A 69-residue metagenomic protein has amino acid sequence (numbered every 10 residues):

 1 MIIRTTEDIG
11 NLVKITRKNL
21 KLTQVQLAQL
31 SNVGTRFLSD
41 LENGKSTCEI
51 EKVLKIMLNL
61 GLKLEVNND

Functional and structural regions predicted by a protein language model:
M1-D8: A detector for short, charged/polar N-terminal pre-domain segments
I3, K14, E42-N43: A generic secondary-structure micro-motif detector that highlights 1-2 residue hydrophobic/ambivalent hotspots embedded
N11-Q26, L30: Short basic helix-loop element that most often maps to the first helix and adjoining turn of HTH DNA-binding modules
L12, Q26, F37-D40, V53: Residue-level recognition of specific faces of alpha-helices
N32-S46: Recognition helix of helix-turn-helix/homeodomain-like DNA-binding domains that insert into the DNA major groove
N43, N68-D69: Short, conserved catalytic or interaction motifs in soluble domains
E51-V66: DNA major-groove recognition helix of helix-turn-helix/homeodomain DNA-binding modules
